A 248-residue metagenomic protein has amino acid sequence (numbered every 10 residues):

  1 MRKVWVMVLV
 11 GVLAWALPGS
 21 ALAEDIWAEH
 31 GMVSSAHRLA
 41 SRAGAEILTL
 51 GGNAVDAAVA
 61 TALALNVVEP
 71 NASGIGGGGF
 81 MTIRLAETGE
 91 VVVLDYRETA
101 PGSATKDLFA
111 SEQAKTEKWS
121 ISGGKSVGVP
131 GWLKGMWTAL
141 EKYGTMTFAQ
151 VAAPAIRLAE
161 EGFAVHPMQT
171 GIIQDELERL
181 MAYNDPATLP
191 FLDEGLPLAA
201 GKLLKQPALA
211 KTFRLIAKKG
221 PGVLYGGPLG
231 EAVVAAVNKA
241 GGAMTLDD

Functional and structural regions predicted by a protein language model:
M1-V4: Positively charged n-region of N-terminal signal peptides that target proteins for export
M7-A16: Bacterial N-terminal signal peptides
L22-R42, E46, A54-V55, V59-G226 (+1 more regions): Noncatalytic scaffold domains of N-terminal-nucleophile
